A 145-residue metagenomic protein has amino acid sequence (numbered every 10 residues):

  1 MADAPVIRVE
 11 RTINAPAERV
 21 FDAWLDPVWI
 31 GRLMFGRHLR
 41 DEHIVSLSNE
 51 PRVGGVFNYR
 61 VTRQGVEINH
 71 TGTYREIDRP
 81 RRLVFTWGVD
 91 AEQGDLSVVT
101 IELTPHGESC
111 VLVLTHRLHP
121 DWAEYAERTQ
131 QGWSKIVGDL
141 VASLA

Functional and structural regions predicted by a protein language model:
M1-D41: Hydrophobic ligand-binding cavity/cleft-lining segments
R8, E67-T71, G94-V99: Short, surface-exposed coil-to-beta transition loops
E10, S48, T73, T100-E102: Short, surface-exposed charged micro-motifs
N14, I77-R79, H106: Structural motif
V20, I30, F57, Y74 (+4 more regions): Hydrophobic pocket/interface hotspot
E42-T86: Glycine-rich portal/gate segments that line the openings of hydrophobic small-molecule binding cavities
V84-S134: Beta-strand/loop substructures that line and gate deep hydrophobic ligand-binding cavities in soluble
V137-A145: Short amphipathic alpha-helical signal-transduction/dimerization elements
